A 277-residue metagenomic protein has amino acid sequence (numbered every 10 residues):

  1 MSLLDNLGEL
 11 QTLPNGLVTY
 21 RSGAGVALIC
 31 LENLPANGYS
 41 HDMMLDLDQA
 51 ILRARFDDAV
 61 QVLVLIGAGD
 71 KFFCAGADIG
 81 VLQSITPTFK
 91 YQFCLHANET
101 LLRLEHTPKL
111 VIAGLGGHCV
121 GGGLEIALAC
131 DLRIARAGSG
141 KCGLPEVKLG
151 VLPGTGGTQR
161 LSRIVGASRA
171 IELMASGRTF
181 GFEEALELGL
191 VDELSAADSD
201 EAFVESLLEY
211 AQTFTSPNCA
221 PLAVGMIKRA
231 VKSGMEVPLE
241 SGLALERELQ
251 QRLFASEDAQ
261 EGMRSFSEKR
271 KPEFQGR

Functional and structural regions predicted by a protein language model:
M1-I66, L102: Conserved CoA-thioester-binding segment of acyl-CoA-metabolizing enzymes
M44, T158, A167, V204 (+3 more regions): A general structural signal for well-ordered alpha-helical segments in protein cores
D46, G67-T100, C119: Glycine- (often His-adjacent) and acidic-residue-rich active-site loop that binds/positions the CoA thioester
R53, A135-G140, F182, V191-A244 (+2 more regions): C-terminal long alpha-helix characteristic of the crotonase
T100, L104, G114, V120-M174 (+1 more regions): CoA-thioester-processing core
G121, G177-E184: Acidic, divalent-metal-coordinating active-site segment for phosphoryl/phosphodiester hydrolysis, typified by short
